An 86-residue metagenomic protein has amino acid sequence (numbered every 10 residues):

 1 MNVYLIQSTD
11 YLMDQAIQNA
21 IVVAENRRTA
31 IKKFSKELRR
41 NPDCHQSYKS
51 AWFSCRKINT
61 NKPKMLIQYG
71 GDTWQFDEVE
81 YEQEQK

Functional and structural regions predicted by a protein language model:
M1-I17: Short aromatic-glycine-(Arg/Gly/Cys) micro-motifs in beta-strand/loop hairpins
Y4-I6, V22, W52-C55: Short beta-strand element of the conserved SAM-dependent methyltransferase core
Q15-N26: A short, exposed loop/beta-hairpin motif centered on an aromatic-Gly-Thr core
E25, T29, I58-T60: Short coil/turn linker and secondary-structure boundary residues
K36-K86: Short, mixed-charge low-complexity intrinsically disordered segments
